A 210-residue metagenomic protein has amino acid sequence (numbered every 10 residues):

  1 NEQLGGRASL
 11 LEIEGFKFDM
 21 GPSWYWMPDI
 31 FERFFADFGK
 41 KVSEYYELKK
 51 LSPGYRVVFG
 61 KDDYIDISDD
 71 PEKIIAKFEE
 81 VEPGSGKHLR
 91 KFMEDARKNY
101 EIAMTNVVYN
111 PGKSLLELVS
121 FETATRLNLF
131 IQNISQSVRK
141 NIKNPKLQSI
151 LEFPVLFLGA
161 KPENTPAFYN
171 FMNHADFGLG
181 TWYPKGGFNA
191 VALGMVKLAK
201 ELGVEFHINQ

Functional and structural regions predicted by a protein language model:
N1-E14: Glycine-rich FAD pyrophosphate-binding loop
L11-E14, F18-G54: N-terminal FAD cofactor-binding segment of flavoenzymes
I13, F59-G60: Structural motif
M20, S149-L151, I208: General beta-strand structural signal in soluble alpha/beta enzymes
I30, K73, K91, N133 (+2 more regions): Generic recognition of stable, solvent-exposed alpha-helical segments in well-folded globular domains
G60-P166: Rossmann-like flavin
L129, R139, F171-Q210: Helical element adjacent to the flavin cofactor pocket in flavoenzyme catalytic cores
